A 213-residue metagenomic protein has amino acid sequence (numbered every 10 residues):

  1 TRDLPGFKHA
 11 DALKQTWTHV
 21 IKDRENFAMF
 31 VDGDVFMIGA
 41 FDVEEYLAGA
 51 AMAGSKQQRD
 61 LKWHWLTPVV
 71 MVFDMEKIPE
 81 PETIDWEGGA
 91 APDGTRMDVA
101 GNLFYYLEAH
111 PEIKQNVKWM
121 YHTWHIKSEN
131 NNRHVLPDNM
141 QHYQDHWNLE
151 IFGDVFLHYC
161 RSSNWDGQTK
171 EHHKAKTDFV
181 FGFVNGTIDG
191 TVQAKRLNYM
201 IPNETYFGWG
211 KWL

Functional and structural regions predicted by a protein language model:
T1-E25: Active-site-proximal specificity loops/subdomain of glycosyltransferases
T1-K8, D60-K62, T123-N130: A short acidic, often aromatic-flanked loop/helix-cap motif at beta-alpha or helix-coil junctions that lines enzyme
G6-K14, L66-V72, N131-D145: Short, surface-exposed amphipathic charged segments that create phosphate/polyanion-binding patches used for binding
R24-E25, G49-A51, I113: Short, high-confidence coil segments that cap the C-terminus of an alpha-helix and link into the following beta-strand
E25-F36: Short beta-strand-to-loop acidic/aromatic patch adjacent to the donor-nucleotide binding site
F36-A109: Conserved catalytic core of nucleotide-sugar-dependent glycosyltransferases
P79-H172, G186: Catalytic core and acceptor-binding pocket of nucleotide-sugar-dependent glycosyltransferases
V180-L213: Terminal low-complexity segments of carbohydrate-biosynthetic enzymes
